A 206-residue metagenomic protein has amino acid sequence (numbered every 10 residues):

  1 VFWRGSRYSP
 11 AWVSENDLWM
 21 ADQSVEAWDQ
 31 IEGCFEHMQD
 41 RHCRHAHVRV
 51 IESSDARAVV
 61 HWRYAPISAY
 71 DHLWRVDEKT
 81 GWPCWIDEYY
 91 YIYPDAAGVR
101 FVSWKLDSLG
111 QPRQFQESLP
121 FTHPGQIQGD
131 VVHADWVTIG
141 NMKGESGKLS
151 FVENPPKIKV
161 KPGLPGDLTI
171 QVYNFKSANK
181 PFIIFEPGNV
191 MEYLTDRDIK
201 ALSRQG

Functional and structural regions predicted by a protein language model:
V1-G5, W82-I92, P181-F185: Broad, structure-driven detector of short, well-ordered beta-strand segments within folded domains
V1-H47, E52-D55, I67, G81 (+2 more regions): Acidic-aromatic substrate-binding/catalytic surfaces of carbohydrate-active enzymes
F35-M38, V76-E78, K159-V160: Intrinsically disordered, low-complexity segments enriched in polar/charged residues with Gly/Pro, especially when
R49-A58, I92-A97: A short, structured loop/turn motif at beta-sheet edges
Y64-D130: Acidic, contiguous internal or C-terminal segments within carbohydrate-active enzymes that form a structured patch used
L109-G206: Domain-length functional cores that host ligand/cofactor binding and catalytic or interaction surfaces in mature
